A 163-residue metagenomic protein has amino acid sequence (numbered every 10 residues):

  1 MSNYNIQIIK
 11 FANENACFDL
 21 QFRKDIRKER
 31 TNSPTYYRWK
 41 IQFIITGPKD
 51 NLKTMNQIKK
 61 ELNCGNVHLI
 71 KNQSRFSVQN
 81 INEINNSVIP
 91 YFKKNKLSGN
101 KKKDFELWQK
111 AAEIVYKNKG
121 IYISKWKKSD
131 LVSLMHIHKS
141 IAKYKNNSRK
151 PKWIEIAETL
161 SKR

Functional and structural regions predicted by a protein language model:
M1-R163: Sequence-level preference for short, compositionally simple segments enriched in small aliphatic or small polar residues
